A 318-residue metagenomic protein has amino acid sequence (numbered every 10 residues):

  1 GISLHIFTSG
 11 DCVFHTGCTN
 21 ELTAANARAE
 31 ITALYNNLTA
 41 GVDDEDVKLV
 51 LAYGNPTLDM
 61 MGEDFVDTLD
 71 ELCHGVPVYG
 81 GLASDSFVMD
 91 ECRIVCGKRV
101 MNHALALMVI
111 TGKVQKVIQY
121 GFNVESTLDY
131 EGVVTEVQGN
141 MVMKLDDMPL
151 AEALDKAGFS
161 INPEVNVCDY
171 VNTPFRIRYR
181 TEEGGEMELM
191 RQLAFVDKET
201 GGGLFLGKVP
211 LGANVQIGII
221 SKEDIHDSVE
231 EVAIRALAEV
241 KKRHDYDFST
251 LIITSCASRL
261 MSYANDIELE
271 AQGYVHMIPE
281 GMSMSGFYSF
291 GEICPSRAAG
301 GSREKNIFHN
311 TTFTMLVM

Functional and structural regions predicted by a protein language model:
G1-A264, E268-H276, S289-M318: Small-residue-enriched flexible segments
